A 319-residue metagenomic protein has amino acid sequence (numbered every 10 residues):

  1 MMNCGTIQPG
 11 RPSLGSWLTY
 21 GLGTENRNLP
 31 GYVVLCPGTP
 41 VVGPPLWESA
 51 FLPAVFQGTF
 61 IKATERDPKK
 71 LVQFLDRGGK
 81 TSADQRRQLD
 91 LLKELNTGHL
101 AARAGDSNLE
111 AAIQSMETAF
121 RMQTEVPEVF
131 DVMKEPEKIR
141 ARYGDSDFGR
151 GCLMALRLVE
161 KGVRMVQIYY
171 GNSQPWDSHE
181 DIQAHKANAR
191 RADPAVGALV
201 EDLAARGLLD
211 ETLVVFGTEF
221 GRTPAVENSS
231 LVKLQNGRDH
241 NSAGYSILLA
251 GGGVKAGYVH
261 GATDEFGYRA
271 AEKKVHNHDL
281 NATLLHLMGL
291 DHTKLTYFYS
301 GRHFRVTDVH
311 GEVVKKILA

Functional and structural regions predicted by a protein language model:
M1-A319: Ligand-binding pockets and gating/stacking loops
